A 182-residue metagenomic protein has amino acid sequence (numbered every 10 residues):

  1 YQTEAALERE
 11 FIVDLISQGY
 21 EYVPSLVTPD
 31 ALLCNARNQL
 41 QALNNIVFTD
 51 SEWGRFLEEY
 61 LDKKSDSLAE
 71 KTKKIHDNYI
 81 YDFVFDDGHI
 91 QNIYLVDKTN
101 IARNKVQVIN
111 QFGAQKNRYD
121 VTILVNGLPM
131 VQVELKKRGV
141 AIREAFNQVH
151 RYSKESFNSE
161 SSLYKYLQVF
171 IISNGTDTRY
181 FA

Functional and structural regions predicted by a protein language model:
Y1-A182: An alpha-helical interface "stripe"
